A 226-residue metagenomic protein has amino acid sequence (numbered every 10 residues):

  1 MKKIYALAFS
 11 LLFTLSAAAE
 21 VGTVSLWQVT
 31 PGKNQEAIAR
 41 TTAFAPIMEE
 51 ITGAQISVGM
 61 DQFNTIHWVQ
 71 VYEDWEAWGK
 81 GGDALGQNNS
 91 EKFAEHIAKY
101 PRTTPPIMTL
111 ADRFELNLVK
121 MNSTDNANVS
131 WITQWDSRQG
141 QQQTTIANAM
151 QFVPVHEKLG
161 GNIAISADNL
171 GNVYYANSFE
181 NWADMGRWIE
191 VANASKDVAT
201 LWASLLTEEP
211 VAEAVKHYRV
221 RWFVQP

Functional and structural regions predicted by a protein language model:
M1-I4: Positively charged n-region of N-terminal signal peptides that target proteins for export
A6-S16: Bacterial N-terminal signal peptides
A18-T200, S204-P226: Short S/T/G/P-rich N-terminal loop/turn motif that feeds into the first structured element of a domain
